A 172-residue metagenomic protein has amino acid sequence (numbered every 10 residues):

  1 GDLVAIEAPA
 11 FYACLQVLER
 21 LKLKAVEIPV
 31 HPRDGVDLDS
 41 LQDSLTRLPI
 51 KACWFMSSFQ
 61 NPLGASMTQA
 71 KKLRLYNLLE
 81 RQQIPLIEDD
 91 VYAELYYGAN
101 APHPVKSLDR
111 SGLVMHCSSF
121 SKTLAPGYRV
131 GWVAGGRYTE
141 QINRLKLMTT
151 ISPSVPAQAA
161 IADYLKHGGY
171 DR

Functional and structural regions predicted by a protein language model:
G1-Y12: Conserved PLP-anchoring active-site segment centered on the Schiff-base-forming lysine
L3, K24, K51, Q83-P85 (+1 more regions): Proline-centered loop/turn at the N-terminus of a beta-strand
V4, L18, C53-W54, D89 (+3 more regions): Generic structural signal for small/hydrophobic residues in well-ordered secondary structure, especially within
A13-R20: Hydrophobic alpha-helical segments in the ANL/AMP-binding
K24-P32: Short beta-strand->loop structural element characteristic of the AMP-binding/adenylate-forming
D34-Y97: Active-site phosphate-binding strand-loop segment of PLP-dependent enzymes
R110-R172: Conserved core segment of the aminotransferase class I/II
